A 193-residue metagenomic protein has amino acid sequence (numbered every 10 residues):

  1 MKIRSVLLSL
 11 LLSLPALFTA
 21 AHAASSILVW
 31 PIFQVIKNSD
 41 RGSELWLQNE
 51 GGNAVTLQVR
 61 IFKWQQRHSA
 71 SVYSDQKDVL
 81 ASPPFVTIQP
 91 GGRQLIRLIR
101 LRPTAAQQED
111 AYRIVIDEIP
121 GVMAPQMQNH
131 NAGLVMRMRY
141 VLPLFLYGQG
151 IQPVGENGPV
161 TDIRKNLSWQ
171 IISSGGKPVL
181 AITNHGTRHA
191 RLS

Functional and structural regions predicted by a protein language model:
M1-S5: Positively charged n-region of N-terminal signal peptides that target proteins for export
S9-A16: Bacterial N-terminal signal peptides
A23-E50, P159-A181, H185: Beta-sheet-dominated interaction scaffolds and their linkers
A24, D40-G42, A54, R93 (+3 more regions): Extracytoplasmic
W46, T56-R60, L95-R97, R113-I116 (+2 more regions): Soluble periplasmic/extracytoplasmic beta-strand elements of cell-envelope proteins
G51-Y73, H185-S193: Short acidic, flexible loop segments centered on an aromatic residue
S71-T104: Intrinsically disordered, low-complexity Pro/Gly/Ser/Thr-rich segments with frequent PxxP/GP/PP motifs and embedded
L101-G155: Terminal connector regions
